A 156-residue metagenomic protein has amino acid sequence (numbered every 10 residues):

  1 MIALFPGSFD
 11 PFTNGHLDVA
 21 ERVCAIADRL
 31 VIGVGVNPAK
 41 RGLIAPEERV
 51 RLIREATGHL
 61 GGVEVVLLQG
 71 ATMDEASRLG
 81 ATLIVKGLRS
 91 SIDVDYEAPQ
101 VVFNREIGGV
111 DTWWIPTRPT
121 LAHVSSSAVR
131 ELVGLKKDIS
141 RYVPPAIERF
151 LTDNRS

Functional and structural regions predicted by a protein language model:
M1-S156: Nucleotidyltransferase catalytic core that binds NTPs
